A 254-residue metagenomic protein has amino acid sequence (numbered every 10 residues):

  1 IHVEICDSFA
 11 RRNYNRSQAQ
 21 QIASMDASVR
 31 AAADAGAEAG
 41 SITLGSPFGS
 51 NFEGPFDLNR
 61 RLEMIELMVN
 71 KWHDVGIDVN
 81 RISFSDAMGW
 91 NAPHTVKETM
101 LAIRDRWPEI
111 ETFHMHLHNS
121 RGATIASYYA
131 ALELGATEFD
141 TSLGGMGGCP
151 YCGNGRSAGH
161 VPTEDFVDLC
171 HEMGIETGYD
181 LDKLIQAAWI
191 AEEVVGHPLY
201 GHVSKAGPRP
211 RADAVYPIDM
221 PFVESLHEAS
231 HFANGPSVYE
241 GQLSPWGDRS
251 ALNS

Functional and structural regions predicted by a protein language model:
I1-S254: Catalytic cores and adjacent flexible loops of soluble metabolic enzymes that perform enolate/carbanion chemistry on
